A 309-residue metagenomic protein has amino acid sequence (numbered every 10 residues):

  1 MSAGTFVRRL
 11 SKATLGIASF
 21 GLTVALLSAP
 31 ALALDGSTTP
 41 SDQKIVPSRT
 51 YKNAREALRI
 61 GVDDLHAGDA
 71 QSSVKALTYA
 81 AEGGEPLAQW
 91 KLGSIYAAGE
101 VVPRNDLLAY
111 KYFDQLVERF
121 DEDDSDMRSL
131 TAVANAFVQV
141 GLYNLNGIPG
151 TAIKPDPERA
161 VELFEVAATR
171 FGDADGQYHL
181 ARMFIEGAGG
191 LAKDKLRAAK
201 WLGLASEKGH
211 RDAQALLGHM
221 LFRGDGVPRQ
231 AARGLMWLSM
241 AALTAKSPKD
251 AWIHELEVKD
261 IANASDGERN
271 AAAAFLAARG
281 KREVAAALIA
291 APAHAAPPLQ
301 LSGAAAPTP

Functional and structural regions predicted by a protein language model:
L27-Q71, K75, Q89, S302 (+1 more regions): N-terminal leader/linker segments that initiate helical-solenoid repeat arrays
S37-T39, I45, P248-P309: Terminal, low-structured helical/coil segments at or just beyond the last alpha-helical repeat
I45-V46, A81, L116-A134, V166-F171: Flexible helix-coil transition and linker loops at the boundaries of alpha-helical arrays
A57-D64, K91-A98, L116, F137-I148 (+3 more regions): Hydrophobic face of amphipathic alpha-helices that form TPR/SEL1-like repeat modules and related alpha-solenoid
H66-A67, E82, E100-R104, M127-R128 (+8 more regions): Short coil/turn and helix-start
G68-S72, P103-K111, A152-L163, L191-W201 (+1 more regions): Structural signature of tandem alpha-helical TPR/SEL1-like repeats, specifically the intra-repeat loop/turn
R104-R119, P228-K249, A273-G280: TPR/TPR-like (Sel1-like) alpha-helical repeat modules
